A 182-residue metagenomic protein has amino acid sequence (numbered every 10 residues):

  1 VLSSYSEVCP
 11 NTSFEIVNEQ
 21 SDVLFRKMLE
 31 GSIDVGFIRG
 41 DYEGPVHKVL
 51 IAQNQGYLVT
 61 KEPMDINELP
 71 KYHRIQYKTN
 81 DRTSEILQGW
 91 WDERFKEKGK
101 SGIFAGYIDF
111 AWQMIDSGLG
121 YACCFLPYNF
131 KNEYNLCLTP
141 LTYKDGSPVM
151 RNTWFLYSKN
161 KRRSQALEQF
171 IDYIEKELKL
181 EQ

Functional and structural regions predicted by a protein language model:
V1-E43: Central regulatory/effector-binding core of bacterial HTH transcription factors
V8-I16, E93-I103: A local structural motif
Q20-L24, L29, R82-T83, K96-T142: Hydrophobic hinge/microswitch elements
G40-D41, E62, C124-Y128, T153 (+1 more regions): Short secondary-structure boundary segments
H47-Y57, L126, Y134-N152, K159: Short beta-strand->loop
K48-E85, G89: Flexible hinge/capping segments at coil-to-helix
H73-E97, R163-L167, I171, E181: Secondary-structure junction motif
T142-Q182: A late-sequence structural motif
